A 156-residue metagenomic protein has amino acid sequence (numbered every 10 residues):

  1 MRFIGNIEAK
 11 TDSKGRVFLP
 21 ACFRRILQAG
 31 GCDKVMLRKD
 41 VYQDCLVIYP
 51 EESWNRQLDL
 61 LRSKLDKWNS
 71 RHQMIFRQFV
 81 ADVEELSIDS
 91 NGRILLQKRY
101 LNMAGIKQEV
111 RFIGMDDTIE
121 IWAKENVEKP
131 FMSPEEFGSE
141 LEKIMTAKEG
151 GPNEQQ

Functional and structural regions predicted by a protein language model:
I4-V17, A21-C45, E52: A positional/architectural concept
G15-L19, G92-L96, I119-I121: Short, structured motif recognition centered on aromatic/hydrophobic residues
Q28-K34, D40-V41, N102-I119: Extended intrinsically disordered, low-complexity coil regions enriched in Ser, Thr, Gly, Ala and often Pro
Q43-W54, T118-V127: Short, basic amphipathic alpha-helical segments that act as recognition/interaction helices in nucleic-acid-binding
S53-L86: Helix-adjacent hinge/juxtasegments
E84-K107: Beta-rich strand-turn-strand
I113-E142: C-terminal end-helix/capping segment
P134-Q156: Acidic/histidine-enriched, glycine/proline-rich intrinsically disordered or flexible terminal extensions
